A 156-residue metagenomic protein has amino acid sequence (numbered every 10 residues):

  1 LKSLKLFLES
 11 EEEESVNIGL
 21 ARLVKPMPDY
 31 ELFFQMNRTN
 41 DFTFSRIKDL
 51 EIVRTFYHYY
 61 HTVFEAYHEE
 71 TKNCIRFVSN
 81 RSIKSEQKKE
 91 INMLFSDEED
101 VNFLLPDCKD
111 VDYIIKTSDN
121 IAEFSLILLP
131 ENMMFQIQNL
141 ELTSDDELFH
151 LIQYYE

Functional and structural regions predicted by a protein language model:
K5-E14, E99-D110: Short, flexible, solvent-exposed loop/turn segments with mixed acidic/basic and small polar residues
S10-M27: Terminal, regulation- and interaction-focused segments at domain boundaries
E12, I52-F56, Y154-E156: Long, compositionally biased, intrinsically disordered segments
P26-F33, T71-C74, E86, I121-I127: Short, surface-exposed beta-strand/loop "edge" segments at domain boundaries and coil↔beta transitions
P28-N73: Short, well-structured hydrophobic secondary-structure segments
F56-D97: Surface-exposed, low-hydrophobicity interaction/linker segments
D110-E156: Glycine-rich, aromatic-bearing surface loops/beta-hairpins
